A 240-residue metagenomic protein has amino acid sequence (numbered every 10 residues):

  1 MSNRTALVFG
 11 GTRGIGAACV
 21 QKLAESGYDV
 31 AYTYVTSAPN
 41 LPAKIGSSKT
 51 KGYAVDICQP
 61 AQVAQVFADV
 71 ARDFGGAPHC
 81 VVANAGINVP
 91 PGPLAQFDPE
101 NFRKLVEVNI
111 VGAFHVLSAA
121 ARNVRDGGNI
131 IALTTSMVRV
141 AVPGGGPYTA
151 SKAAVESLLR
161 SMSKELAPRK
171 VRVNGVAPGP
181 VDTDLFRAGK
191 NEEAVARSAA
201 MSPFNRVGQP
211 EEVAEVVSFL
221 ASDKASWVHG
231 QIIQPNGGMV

Functional and structural regions predicted by a protein language model:
T12-R13: Conserved glycine-rich cofactor-binding loop
S26-P42: Conserved glycine-rich Rossmann-like NAD(P)H-binding loop of the short-chain dehydrogenase/reductase
Q65, D69-R72, G92-Q96, E100-E107 (+1 more regions): Active-site Tyr-X3-Lys motif and surrounding loop/helix of classical short-chain dehydrogenase/reductase
H79, A95-F114, I131, V155 (+1 more regions): Catalytic Tyr-X3-Lys loop
G86-R103, G144-P147, F186-K190: Conserved mid-core segment of classical short-chain dehydrogenase/reductases
P91, S218, H229-V240: Short C-terminal tail/terminal secondary-structure segment of NAD(P)H-dependent dehydrogenase/reductase domains
L117, S151: Active-site helix of classical SDR
R122, K164-P168, S226: Alpha-helical segment proximal to the catalytic Tyr-Lys
